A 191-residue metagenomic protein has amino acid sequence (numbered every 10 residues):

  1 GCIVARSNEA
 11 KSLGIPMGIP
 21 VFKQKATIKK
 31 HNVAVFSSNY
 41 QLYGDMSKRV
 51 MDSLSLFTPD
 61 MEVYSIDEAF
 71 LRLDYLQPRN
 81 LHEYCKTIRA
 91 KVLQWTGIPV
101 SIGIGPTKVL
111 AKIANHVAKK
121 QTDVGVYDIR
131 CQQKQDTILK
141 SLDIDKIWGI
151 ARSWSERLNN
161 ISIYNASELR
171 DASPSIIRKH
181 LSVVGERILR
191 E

Functional and structural regions predicted by a protein language model:
G1-I66, F70: Residues that scaffold, gate, or flank divalent-cation-dependent active/transport sites
V35-S47, S167-E191: Alpha-helical interaction/regulatory segments in DNA maintenance proteins
Y43-S47, P78-C85: Generic alpha-helical secondary structure
L71-Q77: Short beta-strand-to-loop capping motifs
N80-D145: Long, highly charged, low-complexity intrinsically disordered interaction regions that mediate electrostatic DNA/RNA
A118-Y127, I163-A166, K179, V184-R187: A short alpha->loop->secondary-structure connector
N159: Polar interaction faces of repeat-based domains
